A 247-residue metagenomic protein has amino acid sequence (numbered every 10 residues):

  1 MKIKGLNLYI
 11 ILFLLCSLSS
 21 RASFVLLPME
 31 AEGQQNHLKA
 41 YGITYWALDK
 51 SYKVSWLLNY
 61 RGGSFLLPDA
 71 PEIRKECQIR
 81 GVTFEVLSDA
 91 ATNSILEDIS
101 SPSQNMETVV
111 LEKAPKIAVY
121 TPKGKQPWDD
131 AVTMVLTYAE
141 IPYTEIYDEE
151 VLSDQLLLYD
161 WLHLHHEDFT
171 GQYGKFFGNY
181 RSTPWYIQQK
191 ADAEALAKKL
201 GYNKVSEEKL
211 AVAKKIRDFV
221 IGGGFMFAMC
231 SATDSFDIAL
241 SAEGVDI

Functional and structural regions predicted by a protein language model:
M1-L8: Bacterial N-terminal signal peptides that target proteins for export
L8-L15: Hydrophobic helical h-region of N-terminal Sec-dependent signal peptides in bacterial secretory/periplasmic proteins
F13, V82-T83, A232: Glycine-centered structural positions embedded in regular secondary structure
S17-S19: N-terminal signal peptide c-region/cleavage motif recognized by signal peptidases
A22-D130, A139: Hydrophobic targeting/anchoring helices
V25-Q35, F65-K75, K125-T233, D237-A239: Helical hinge/lid and interdomain linker segments adjacent to catalytic or ligand-binding clefts that mediate domain
A239-D246: Oxidoreductase and adenylate-handling cofactor-binding alpha/beta cores
